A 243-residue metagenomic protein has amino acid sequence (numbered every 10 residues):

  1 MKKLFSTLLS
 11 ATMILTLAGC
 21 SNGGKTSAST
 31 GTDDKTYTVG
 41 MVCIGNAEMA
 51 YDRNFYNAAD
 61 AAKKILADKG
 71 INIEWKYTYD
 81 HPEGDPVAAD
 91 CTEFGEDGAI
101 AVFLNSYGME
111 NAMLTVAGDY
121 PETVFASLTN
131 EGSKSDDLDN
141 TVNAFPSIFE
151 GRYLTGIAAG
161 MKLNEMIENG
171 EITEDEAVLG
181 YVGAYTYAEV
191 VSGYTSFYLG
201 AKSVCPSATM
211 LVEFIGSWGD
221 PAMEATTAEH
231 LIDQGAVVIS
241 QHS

Functional and structural regions predicted by a protein language model:
M1-Y37: Short, low-complexity disordered leader/linker segments with a strong preference for bacterial N-terminal type II
K25-S243: A residue-level marker of the well-folded mature domains of exported/periplasmic proteins
